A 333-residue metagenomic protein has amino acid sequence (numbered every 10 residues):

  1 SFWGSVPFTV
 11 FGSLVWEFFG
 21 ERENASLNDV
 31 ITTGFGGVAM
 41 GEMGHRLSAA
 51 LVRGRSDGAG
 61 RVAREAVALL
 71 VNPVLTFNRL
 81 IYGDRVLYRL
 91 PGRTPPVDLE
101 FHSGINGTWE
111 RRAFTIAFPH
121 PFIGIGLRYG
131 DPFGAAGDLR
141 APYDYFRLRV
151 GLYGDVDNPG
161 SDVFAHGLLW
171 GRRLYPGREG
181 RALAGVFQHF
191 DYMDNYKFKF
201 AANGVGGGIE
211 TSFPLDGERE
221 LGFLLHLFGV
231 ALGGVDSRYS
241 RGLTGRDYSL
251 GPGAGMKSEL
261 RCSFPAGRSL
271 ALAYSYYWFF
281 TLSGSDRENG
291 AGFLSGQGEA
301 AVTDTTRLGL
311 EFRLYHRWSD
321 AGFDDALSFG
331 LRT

Functional and structural regions predicted by a protein language model:
F2-R22, G34-V38: Small-polar-interrupted transmembrane alpha-helices in polytopic inner-membrane proteins
F2-W3, L51, R55: Structural helix-adjacent loops and short alpha-helical linkers that scaffold large soluble proteins
W3-P7, E23-T32, A59, A63-A66: Structural motif marking the loop-to-transmembrane transition
S13, L80-T333: Transmembrane beta-barrel domains of bacterial outer-membrane proteins
G20-A49: Alpha-helical transmembrane segments that form the membrane-embedded catalytic/substrate-binding core of multi-pass
G34-G37, G41, G60, R64 (+2 more regions): Short, amphipathic alpha-helical segments
R53-R89, H102: Flexible, glycine-rich linker and terminal segments associated with outer-membrane beta-barrel/transport systems
